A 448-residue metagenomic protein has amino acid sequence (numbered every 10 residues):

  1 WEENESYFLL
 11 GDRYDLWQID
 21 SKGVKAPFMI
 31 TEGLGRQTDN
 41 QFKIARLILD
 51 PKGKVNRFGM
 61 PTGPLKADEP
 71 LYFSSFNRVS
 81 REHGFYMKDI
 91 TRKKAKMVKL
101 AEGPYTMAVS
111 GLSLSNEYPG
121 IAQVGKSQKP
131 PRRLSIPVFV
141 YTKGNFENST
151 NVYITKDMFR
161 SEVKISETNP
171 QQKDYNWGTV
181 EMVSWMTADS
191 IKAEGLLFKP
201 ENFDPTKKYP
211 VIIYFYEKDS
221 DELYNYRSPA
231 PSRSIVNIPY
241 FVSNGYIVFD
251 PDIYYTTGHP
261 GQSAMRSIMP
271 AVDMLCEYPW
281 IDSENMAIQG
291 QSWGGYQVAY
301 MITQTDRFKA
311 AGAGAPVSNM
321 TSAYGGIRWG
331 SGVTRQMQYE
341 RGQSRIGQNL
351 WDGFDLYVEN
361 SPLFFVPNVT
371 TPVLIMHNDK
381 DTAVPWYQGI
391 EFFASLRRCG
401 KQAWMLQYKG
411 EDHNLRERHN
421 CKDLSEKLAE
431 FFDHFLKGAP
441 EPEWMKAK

Functional and structural regions predicted by a protein language model:
W1, W185, F198, Y209 (+3 more regions): Conserved hydrophobic/aromatic "anchor" residues that stabilize well-ordered secondary structure elements
E2-S6, S21, D68-N77, S220-S228: Short, conserved, GDST-rich strand-edge loop motifs in beta-rich repeat architectures
N4, D12-R13, R81, N148: Short loop/turn segments that connect beta-strands within the blades of beta-propeller domains, predominantly WD40
D12-E32, Q37-D39, P61-A67, K427-F431 (+1 more regions): Catalytic cores of secreted or luminal carbohydrate-active enzymes
Y14, K22, N77-R78, N145 (+1 more regions): Residue-level signature of beta-propeller blades and closely related beta-rich strand-turn architectures in secreted
L34, D39-K207, S228-P231, V236: Non-catalytic accessory segments flanking enzyme active sites
Y209, Y216-D221: Active-site glycine-rich loops that stabilize anionic/oxyanionic intermediates across multiple enzyme folds
Y214, R227-K448: Active-site-proximal cap/loop segments of hydrolase catalytic domains
